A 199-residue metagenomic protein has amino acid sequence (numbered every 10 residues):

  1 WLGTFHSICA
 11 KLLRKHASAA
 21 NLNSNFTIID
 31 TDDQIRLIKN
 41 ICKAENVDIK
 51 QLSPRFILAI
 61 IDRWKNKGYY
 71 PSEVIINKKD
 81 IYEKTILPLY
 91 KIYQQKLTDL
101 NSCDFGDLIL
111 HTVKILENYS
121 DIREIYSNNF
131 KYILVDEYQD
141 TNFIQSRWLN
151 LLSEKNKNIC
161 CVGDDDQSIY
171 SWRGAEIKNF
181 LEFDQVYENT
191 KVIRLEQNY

Functional and structural regions predicted by a protein language model:
W1, D30-D33, D80-E182, R194-Q197: Conserved helicase NTPase motor core
W1-A59, E73, L181: Conserved P-loop NTPase-based nucleic-acid remodeling module centered on helicase motor cores
F5-I8, I57-W64, H111-T112, N129: Short acidic/histidine-centered micro-motifs embedded in hydrophobic/aromatic stretches that mark compact functional
C9-L12, Y69, S168-S171: Switch/connector loops and helix/strand junctions flanking conserved nucleotide-binding motifs in nucleotide-processing
L12, L151-L152, V186: Conserved catalytic core of Hanks-type protein kinase domains
A20-T27, N189-Y199: Inter-lobe coupling/hinge region of RecA-like P-loop helicase motors
L37-L100: N-terminal accessory segments
E182-E188: Short, conserved catalytic or adaptor-binding loops enriched in Gly and charged residues
